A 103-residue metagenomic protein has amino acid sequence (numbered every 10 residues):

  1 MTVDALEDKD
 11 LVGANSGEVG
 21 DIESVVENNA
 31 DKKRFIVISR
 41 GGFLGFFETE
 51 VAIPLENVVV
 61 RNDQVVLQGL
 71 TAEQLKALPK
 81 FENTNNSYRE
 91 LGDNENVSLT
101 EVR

Functional and structural regions predicted by a protein language model:
M1-R103: Peripheral interaction segments used for macromolecular assembly
